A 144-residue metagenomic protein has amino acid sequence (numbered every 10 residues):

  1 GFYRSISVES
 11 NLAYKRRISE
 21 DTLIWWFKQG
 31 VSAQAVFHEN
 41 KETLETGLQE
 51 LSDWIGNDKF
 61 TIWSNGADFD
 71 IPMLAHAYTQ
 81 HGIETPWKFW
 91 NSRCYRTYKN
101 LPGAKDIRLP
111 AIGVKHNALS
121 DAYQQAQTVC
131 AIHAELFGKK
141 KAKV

Functional and structural regions predicted by a protein language model:
G1-N65: Conserved non-catalytic scaffold segment of RNase H-like nuclease domains
I18-E20, P102-P110: Short, surface-exposed amphipathic charged segments that create phosphate/polyanion-binding patches used for binding
N40-L51, D70-M73, A77, C94: Amphipathic alpha-helical interface surfaces
E45-Q49, R96, S120-Q127: Short, contiguous clusters of charged residues that form electrostatic/catalytic patches at enzyme active sites, used
E50-D53, P72, H76, N100 (+2 more regions): Residue-level signal for well-ordered alpha-helical scaffold segments within enzymatic catalytic domains
S52-I55, D68-F89: Substrate-recognition/cap helix-loop segment adjacent to the acidic, metal-dependent catalytic center of Asp-based
D58-D68, P72-M73, D106-V144: Acidic, Mg2+-coordinating catalytic module of metal-dependent nucleases/exonucleases that use a two-metal-ion mechanism
P86-D106: Short, flexible loop segments at boundaries between secondary-structure elements
